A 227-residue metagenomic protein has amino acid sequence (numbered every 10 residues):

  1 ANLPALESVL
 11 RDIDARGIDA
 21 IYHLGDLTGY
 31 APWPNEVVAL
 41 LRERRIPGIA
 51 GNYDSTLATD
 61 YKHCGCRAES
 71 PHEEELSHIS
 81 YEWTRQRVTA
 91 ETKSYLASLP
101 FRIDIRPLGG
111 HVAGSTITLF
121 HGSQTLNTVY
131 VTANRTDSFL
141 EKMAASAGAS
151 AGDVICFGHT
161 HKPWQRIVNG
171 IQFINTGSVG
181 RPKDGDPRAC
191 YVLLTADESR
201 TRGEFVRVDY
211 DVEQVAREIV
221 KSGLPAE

Functional and structural regions predicted by a protein language model:
A1-A5, G29-P32, Y53-T59, T125-N127 (+2 more regions): Active-site environment of divalent metal-dependent phosphoester hydrolases
A1-I46: N-terminal active-site segment of His-dependent metallophosphoesterases
I13-I18, P107-A113, A147-A151, L193 (+1 more regions): Glycine-rich phosphate-binding loop signature in dinucleotide/nucleotide-binding domains
I21-D26, P47-N52, F120, D153-H161 (+1 more regions): Active-site neighborhood of phospho(di)ester-bond hydrolases with catalytic His/Asp-centered motifs
V37, R44-I105, G114, A133-A151: Active-site neighborhood of divalent metal-dependent phosphoester bond hydrolases
I105-T118, V168-F173, T201-R202: Beta-strand-turn-beta hairpins that frame and shape the catalytic cleft of phosphate-ester-processing enzymes
N134-I174: Anionic-ligand binding region
I167-E227: Acidic, His/Gly-rich catalytic cores of divalent-metal-dependent hydrolytic chemistry
